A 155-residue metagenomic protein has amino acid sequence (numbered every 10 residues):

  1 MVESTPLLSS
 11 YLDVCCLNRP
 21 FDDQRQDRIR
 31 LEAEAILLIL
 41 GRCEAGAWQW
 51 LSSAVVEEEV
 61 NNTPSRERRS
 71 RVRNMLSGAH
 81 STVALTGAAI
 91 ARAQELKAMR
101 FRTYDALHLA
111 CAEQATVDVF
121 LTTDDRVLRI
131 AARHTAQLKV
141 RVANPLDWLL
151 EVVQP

Functional and structural regions predicted by a protein language model:
M1-S9, D23-A33, M99, E113-P155: Acidic, PIN/NYN-like endoribonuclease modules and their adjacent C-terminal/linker elements
Y11-P64, S77, T82, P145-E151: PIN/NYN-family metal-dependent endoribonuclease catalytic core
C16, V56, A89, L107-H108 (+1 more regions): Alpha-helix capping/helix-boundary segments
F21-R25, A88-K97: Short, basic, glycine/proline-bearing loop/turn elements
E57-N62, F101, D125-V127: Acidic, metal-coordinating catalytic cores used for nucleic-acid/nucleotide bond scission and strand-transfer chemistry
R66-V72, I130-T135: Short, aromatic/basic amphipathic alpha-helical patches
R69-Q94: Helix-adjacent hinge/juxtasegments
A84, T103-A106, T122: Short beta-strand scaffold positions
